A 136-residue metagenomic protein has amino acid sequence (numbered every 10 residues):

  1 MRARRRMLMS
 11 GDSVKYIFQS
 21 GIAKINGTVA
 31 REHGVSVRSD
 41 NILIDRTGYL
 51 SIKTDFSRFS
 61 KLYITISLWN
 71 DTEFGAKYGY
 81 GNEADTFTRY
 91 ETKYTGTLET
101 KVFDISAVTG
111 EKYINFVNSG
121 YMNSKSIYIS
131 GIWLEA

Functional and structural regions predicted by a protein language model:
R2-Y49, W133: Glycan-recognition and processing domains
G34-S60, L98-K101, S126-I129: Short beta-strands within extracellular/lumenal beta-sheet-rich domains
D55-S57, T65-D71, S119: Solvent-exposed strand-to-loop "edge" motifs in beta-rich extracellular domains
S60, G110-I114: Exposed beta-strand face motif in extracellular beta-rich ectodomains
T72-D85: Short, surface-exposed beta-strand/strand-loop-strand elements in extracellular ectodomains
E83-T109: Extracellular carbohydrate recognition and processing domains and analogous Trp-centered ligand-binding platforms
N115-N123: Short beta-strand-plus-loop segments that form exposed binding edges in beta-rich domains
M122-A136: Exposed low-complexity, polar/acidic, P/S/T/G-rich flexible segments that act as propeptides, protease-susceptible
